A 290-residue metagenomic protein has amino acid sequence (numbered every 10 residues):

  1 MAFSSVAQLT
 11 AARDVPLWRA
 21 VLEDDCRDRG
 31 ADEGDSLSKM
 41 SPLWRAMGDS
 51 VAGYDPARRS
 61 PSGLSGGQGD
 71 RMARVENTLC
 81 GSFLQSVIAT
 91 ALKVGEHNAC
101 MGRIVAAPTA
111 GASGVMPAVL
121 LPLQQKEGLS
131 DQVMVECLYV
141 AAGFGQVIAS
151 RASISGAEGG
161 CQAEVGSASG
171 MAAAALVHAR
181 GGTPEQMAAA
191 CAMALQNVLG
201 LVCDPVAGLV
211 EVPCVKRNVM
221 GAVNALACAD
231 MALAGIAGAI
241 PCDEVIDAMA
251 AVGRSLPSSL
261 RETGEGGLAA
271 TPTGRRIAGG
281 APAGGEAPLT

Functional and structural regions predicted by a protein language model:
M1-R103, Q125-K126, G235, C242-T290: Generic N-terminal targeting/processing segments that precede catalytic cores or assembly contacts
L79, P108-S113, Q125, E136 (+1 more regions): Glycine- and small hydrophobic-enriched segments that form the cores of compact globular domains
G81-N98, Q132-A152, N197-P205, D243 (+2 more regions): Acidic-glycine-rich active-site phosphate/pyrophosphate-binding loop
M101-I104, I154-G160, V212: Active-site-adjacent structural elements in folded domains
M101-V119, A163-A168: Conserved phosphate/anionic-ligand binding catalytic regions in large, soluble enzymes, centered on
P117-G128, A173-G181: Alpha-helical support elements that line or immediately flank enzyme active sites and cofactor-binding pockets
A149, I154-Q162, A168-S169, A173 (+1 more regions): N-terminal glycine-/lysine-enriched basic segments
A174, H178-T290: Functionally critical mobile loop/hinge segments
